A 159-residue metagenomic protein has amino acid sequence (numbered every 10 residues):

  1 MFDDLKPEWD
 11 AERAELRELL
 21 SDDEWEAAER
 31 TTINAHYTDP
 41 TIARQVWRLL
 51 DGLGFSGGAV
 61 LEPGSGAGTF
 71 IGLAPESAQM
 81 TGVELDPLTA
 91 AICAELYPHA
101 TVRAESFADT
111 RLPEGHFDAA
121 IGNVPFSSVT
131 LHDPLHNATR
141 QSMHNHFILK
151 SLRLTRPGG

Functional and structural regions predicted by a protein language model:
M1-G159: Class I S-adenosyl-L-methionine-dependent methyltransferase catalytic core
